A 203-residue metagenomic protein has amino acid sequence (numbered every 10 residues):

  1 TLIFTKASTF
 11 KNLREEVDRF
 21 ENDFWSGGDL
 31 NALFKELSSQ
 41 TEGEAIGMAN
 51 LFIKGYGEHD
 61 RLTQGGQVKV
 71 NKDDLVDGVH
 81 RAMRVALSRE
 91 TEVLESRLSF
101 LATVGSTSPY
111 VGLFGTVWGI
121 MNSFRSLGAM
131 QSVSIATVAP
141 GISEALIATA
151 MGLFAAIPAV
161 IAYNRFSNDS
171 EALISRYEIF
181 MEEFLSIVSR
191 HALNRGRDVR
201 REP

Functional and structural regions predicted by a protein language model:
T1-E15, F154-D169: Transmembrane signal-anchor/signal-peptide helices with a preference for the extracytoplasmic
I3, S106, L113-I120, T149 (+2 more regions): Hydrophobic positions within alpha-helical transmembrane segments of bacterial inner-membrane proteins
I3-F4, G78-H80, I142: A short linear-motif detector with a strong N-terminal bias
R14-S108, N122-S134, I161-P203: Predominantly long cytosolic amphipathic alpha-helical stalk/bundle segments
L98-A102, I142, T149: Short hydrophobic "helix-edge" motifs at membrane interfaces and signal-peptide entry regions
Q131-A145: Hydrophobic alpha-helical transmembrane segments and adjacent short intramembrane/lumenal linkers of inner/organellar
